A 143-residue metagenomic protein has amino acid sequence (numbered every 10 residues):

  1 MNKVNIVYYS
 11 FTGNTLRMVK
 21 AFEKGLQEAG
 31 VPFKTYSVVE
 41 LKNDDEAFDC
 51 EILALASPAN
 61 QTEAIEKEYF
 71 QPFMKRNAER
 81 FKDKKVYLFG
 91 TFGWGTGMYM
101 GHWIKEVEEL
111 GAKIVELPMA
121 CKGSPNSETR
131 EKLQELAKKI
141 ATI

Functional and structural regions predicted by a protein language model:
K3-V4, N14-R17, E23-V38, E46-I143: FMN-binding flavodoxin-like domain, especially the glycine-rich phosphate-binding loop
Y8: Local sequence-structure signature of Cys/Sec-based thiol-disulfide redox active-site neighborhoods
K42: Helix-turn-helix
